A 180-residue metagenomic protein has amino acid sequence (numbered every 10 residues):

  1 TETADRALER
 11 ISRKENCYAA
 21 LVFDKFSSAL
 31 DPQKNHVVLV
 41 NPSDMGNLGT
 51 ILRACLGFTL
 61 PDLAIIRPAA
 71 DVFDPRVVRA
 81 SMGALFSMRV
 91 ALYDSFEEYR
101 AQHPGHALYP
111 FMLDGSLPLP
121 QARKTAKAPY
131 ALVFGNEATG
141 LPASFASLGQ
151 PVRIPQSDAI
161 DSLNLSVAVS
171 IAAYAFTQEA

Functional and structural regions predicted by a protein language model:
T1-S12, G105: N-terminal positively charged helical leader segments and presequences
A4-L8, P68-A70, Y93, E137 (+1 more regions): Short, acidic/turn-prone active-site loops that include or flank metal/cofactor- and phosphate-binding residues
R6, S27-G115: RNA substrate-binding interface of SAM-dependent RNA methyltransferases
R10-K14, Y99-R100, L119, D161-V167: Short, charged, surface-exposed secondary-structure boundary motifs
Y18-S28: Short, structured interface segments
L21, A54-F58, A70-F86, A143-A180: Structured adenosyl-cofactor binding patch, chiefly the S-adenosyl-L-methionine
P110-I160: Active-site/ligand-binding-proximal alpha/beta "capping" segment
